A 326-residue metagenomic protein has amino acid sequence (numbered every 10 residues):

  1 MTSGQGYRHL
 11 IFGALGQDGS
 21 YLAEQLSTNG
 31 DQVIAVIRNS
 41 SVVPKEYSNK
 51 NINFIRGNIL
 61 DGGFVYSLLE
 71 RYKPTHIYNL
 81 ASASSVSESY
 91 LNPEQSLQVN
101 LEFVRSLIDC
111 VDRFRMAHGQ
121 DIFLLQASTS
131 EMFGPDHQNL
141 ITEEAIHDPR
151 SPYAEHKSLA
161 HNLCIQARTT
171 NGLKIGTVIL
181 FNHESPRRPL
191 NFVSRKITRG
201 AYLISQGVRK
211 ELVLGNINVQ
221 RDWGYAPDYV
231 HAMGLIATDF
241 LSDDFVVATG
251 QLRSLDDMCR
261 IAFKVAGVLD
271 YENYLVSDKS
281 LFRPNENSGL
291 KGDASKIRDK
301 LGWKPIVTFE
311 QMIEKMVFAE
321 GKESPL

Functional and structural regions predicted by a protein language model:
H9-T28: N-terminal Rossmann NAD(P)H-binding glycine-rich loop of SDR-like oxidoreductase domains
F12, V36, I77-A83, L124-S130 (+1 more regions): SDR active-site strand-loop-helix element
T28, A35-V36, A201-L326: C-terminal substrate-binding subdomain of Rossmann-fold SDR/epimerase-dehydratase oxidoreductases
V36-S41, I59: N-terminal Rossmann-fold cofactor-binding loop
N49-D61: Rossmann-fold cofactor-recognition segment
I59-V99: NAD(P)H-binding glycine-rich loop region in Rossmannoid oxidoreductase-like domains and their noncatalytic homologs
G62, V104-L107, M233: Conserved internal alpha-helix within the Rossmann fold of NAD(P)-dependent oxidoreductases
L91-D109, H118-F123, E131-T177, S185-R188: Catalytic helix-loop patch of NAD(P)-dependent Rossmann-fold dehydrogenases
